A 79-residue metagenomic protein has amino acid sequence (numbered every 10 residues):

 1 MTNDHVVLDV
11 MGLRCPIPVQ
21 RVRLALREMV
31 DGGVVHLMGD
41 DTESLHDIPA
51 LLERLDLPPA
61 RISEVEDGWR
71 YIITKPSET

Functional and structural regions predicted by a protein language model:
M1-D9: Right-handed parallel beta-helix/beta-solenoid
V6, V35, W69-Y71: Conserved beta-strand core positions
V10-S63: Amphipathic, hydrophobic secondary-structure cores in small proteins
R70-T79: Core SAM-dependent methyltransferase catalytic element
